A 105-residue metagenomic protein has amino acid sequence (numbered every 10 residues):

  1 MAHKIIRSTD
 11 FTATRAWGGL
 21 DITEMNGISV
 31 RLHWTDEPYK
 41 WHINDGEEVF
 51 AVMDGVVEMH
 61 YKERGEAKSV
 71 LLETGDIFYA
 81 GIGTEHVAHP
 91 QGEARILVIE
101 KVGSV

Functional and structural regions predicted by a protein language model:
M1-L32, Y39: A short, N-terminal "cap"/entry segment at the start of jelly-roll beta-barrel domains of the cupin/DSBH fold
N26, M53-D54, E73-T74, G92: A cytosolic small-molecule/anion-sensing beta-strand core signal
S29, V49, V56-E58, E85 (+1 more regions): Structural motif
W34-T35, I43-K62, I99: Short, conserved beta-strand element in jelly-roll/cupin
P38-K40, E58, D76-V87: Histidine-centered metal-chelating micro-motifs
K40, V49, K68-V70: Short, surface-exposed secondary-structure edge patches
R64-I82: Short acidic-glycine-tyrosine-enriched beta hairpin
I82-V105: Ligand-binding loop in jelly-roll beta-barrel domains
